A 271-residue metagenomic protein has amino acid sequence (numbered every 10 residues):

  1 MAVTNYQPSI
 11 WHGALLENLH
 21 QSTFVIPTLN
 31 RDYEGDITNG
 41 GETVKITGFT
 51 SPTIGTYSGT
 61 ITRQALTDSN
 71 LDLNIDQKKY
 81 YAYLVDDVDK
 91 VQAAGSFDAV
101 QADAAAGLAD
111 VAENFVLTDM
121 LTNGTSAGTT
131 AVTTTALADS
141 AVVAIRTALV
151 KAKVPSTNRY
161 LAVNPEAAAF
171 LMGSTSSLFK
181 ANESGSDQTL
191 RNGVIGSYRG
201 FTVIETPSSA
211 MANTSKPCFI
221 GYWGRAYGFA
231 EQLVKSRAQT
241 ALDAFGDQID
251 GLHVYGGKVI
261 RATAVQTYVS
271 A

Functional and structural regions predicted by a protein language model:
A2-T53, Q64-A82, T133, S174-A271: Sequence/fold signature of self-assembling virion shell proteins
T53-T56, F170: Short, solvent-exposed loop/turn elements at domain surfaces
G55, E113-L117, P155-N158, Q232 (+1 more regions): Intrinsically disordered or highly flexible coil/loop and linker segments, enriched in small and charged/polar residues
Y57-T62: Translation machinery proteins
Q64-A102, A106: Long, hydrophobic/aromatic-enriched structural stretches that serve as scaffold segments
V88-V154, T267-A271: Alpha-helical scaffold segments that mediate packing/assembly in large oligomeric complexes
G124-V194: Extended, solvent-exposed, turn-rich assembly/linker loops in the middle of proteins
